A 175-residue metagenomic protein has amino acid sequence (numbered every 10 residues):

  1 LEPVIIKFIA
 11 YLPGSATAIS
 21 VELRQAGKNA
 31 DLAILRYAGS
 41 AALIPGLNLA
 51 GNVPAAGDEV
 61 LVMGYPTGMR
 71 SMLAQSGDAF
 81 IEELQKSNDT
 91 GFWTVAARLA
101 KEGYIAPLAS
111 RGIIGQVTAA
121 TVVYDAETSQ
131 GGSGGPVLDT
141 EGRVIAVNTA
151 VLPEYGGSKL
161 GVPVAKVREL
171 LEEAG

Functional and structural regions predicted by a protein language model:
L1-A42, L49-N52: Conserved catalytic-core segment of clan PA serine endopeptidases
V4-F8, T17, E22, A50-G51 (+5 more regions): Mature, folded catalytic cores of secreted/periplasmic enzymes
I6, T17-I19, A30-A33, A56-E59 (+3 more regions): Envelope-exposed proteins and targeting segments
Y11-G14, Q25, P45-A120, S129 (+1 more regions): Flexible, gly/ser-rich surface segments that form the specificity/activation loops bordering the active-site cleft
V21, L35, G57, V62 (+5 more regions): Terminal peptide-recognition signature
A26, A38-G39, D125-N148: C-terminal/domain-terminus segments
A41-I44, R168-L170: Short, charged/polar, Gly/Pro-enriched secondary-structure boundary elements
Y104, L138-G175: C-terminal subregion of chymotrypsin/trypsin-like serine protease catalytic domains
